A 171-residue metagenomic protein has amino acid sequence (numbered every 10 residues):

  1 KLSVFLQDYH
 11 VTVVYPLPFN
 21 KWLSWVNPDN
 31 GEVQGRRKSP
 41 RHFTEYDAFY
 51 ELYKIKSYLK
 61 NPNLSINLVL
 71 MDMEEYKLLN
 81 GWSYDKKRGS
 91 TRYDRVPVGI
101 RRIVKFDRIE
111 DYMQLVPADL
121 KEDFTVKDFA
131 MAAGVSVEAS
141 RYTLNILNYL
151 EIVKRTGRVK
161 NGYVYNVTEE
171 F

Functional and structural regions predicted by a protein language model:
K1-L70: Catalytic cores of nucleic-acid endonucleases
L64-K87: Structured, non-catalytic alpha/beta "coupling" segments that mediate domain-domain communication and provide generic
G81-D119, N161, E170-F171: Short alpha-helical segments that sit at the start of domains
D119-A133: Short acidic, hydrophobic short linear motifs in intrinsically disordered regions
V135-N148: Short amphipathic alpha-helical interaction segments
T143, V167-T168: Residues in the recognition helix of alpha-helical DNA-binding motifs
N148-V159: A short, conserved structural fragment
R155, Y163-V167: C-terminal accessory extensions appended to soluble enzyme cores
